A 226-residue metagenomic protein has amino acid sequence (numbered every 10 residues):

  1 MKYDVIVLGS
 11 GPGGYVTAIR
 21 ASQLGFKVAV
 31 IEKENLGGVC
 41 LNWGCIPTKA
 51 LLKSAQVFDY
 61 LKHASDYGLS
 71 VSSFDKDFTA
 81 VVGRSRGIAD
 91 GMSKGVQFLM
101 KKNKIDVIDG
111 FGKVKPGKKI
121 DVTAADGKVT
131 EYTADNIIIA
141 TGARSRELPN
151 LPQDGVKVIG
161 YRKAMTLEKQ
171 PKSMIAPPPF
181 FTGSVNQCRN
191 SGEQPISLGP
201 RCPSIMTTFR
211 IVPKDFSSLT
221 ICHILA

Functional and structural regions predicted by a protein language model:
M1-G11, K172-A176: Beta1/beta-strand and adjacent pyrophosphate-binding region of the FAD-binding site in flavoprotein oxidoreductases
K2-Y3, I19-F26, I31-P171: Glycine-rich flavin
I6, L41, K49, A134 (+3 more regions): Hydrophobic residues within membrane-embedded alpha helices
L8-G9, I31, I139, P177: Conserved N-terminal Rossmann-fold NAD(P)-binding element of oxidoreductases
G14: N-terminal Rossmann-fold NAD(P) dinucleotide-binding loop
Y161, S173-F180, R189: Short, compositionally biased segments
T182-S184, C188-S191, P195-C222, A226: Low-acidity, Ser/Thr- and Arg-rich intrinsically disordered low-complexity segments
